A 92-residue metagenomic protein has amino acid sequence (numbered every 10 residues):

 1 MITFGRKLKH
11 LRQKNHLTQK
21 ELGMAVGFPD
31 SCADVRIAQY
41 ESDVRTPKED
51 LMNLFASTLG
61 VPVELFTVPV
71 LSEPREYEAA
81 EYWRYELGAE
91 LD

Functional and structural regions predicted by a protein language model:
M1-K14, M24: A short, Lys/Arg-rich alpha-helix, primarily the initiator
K7, T18, K48-L51, P62: Residues that mark the N-terminal boundary/hinge immediately upstream of a DNA-recognition element
H16-Q39: Short alpha-helical DNA-recognition segment
V26, E41, L51, T67: DNA major-groove recognition helix of helix-turn-helix
P29, D43, P69-S72: Short helix-capping/turn signature of helix-turn-helix
D34-V35, S42-S57: Short, basic-rich loop-to-helix N-cap that marks the start of a DNA-contacting helix
S57, T67-D92: Short, charged recognition helix plus adjacent turn of helix-turn-helix-like nucleic-acid-binding domains
